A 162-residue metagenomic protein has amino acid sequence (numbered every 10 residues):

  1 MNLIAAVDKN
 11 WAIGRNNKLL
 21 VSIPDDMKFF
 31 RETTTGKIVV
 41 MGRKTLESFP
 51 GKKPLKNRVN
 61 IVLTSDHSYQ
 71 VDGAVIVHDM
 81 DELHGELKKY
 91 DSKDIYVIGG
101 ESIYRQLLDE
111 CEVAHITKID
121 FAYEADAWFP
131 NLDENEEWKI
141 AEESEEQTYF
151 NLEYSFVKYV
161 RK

Functional and structural regions predicted by a protein language model:
M1-K162: Enzymes that bind and transform nitrogen-containing heteroaromatic metabolites
